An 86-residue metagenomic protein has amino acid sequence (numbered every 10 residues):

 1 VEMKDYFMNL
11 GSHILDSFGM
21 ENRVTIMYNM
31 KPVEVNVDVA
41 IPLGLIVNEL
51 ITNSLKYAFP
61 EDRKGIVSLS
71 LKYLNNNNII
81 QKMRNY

Functional and structural regions predicted by a protein language model:
V1-S17, N22, S70-L74: Short beta-to-alpha transition helix within the HATPase_c
F7-G11, L43-S54, L71: Structural preference for long, well-ordered alpha-helical segments in enzyme cores
G19-N48, L55, F59-G65: Conserved short strand/loop->alpha-helix "switch" segment adjacent to the catalytic nucleotide/phosphoryl-transfer site
S54-K82: ATP-lid-like helix-loop hinge signature
R84-Y86: Acidic ATP/Mg2+-coordinating residue in the GHKL
